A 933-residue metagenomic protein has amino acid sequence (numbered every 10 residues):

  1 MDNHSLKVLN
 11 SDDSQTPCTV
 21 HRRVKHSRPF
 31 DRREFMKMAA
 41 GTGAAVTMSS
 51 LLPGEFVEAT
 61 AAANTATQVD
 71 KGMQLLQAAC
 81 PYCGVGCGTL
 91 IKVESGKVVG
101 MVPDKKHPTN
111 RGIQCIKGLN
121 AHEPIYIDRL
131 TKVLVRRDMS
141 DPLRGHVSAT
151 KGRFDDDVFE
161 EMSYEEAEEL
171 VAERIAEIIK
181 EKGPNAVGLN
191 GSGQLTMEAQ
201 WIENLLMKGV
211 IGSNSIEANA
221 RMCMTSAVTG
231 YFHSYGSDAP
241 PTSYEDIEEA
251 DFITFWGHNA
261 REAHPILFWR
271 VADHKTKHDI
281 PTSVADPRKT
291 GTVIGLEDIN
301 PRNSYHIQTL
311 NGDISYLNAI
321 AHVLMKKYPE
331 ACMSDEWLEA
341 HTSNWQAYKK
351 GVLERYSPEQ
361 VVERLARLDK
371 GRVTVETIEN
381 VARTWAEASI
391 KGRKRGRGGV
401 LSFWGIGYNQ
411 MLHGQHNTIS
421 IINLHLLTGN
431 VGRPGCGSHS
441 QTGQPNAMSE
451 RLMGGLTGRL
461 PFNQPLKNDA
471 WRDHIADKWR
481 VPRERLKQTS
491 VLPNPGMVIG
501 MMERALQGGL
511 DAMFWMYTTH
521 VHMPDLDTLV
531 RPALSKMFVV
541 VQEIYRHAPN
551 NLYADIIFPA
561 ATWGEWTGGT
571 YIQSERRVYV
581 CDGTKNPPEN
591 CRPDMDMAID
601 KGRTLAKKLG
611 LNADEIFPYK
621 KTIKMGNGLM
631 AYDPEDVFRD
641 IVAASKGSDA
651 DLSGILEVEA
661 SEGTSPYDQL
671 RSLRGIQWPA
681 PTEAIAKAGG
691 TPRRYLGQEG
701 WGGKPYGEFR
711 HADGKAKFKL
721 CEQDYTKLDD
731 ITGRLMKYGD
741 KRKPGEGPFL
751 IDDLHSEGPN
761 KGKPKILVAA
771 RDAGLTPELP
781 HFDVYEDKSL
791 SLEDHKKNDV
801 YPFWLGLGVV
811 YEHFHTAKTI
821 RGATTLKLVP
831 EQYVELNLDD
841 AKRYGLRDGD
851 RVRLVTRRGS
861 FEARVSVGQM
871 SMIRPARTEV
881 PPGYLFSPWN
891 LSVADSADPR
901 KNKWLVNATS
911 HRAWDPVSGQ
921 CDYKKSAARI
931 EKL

Functional and structural regions predicted by a protein language model:
D2-E330, A340-N344, E484, D600-R603 (+7 more regions): N-terminal export/assembly segments and adjacent metallocofactor-ligating motifs of anaerobic energy-metabolism
H4-K7, S14-T19, W201-V271, H278-A285 (+5 more regions): Extended redox/cofactor-interaction regions of prokaryotic respiratory oxidoreductases
L143-E166, K327-V375, L466-L486, T584-T732 (+3 more regions): N-terminal leader/propeptide and maturation segments of large enzyme subunits in energy/redox metabolism and hydrolases
E168-V187, S243-D251, E379-L401, M501-D511: Glycine-rich phosphate/diphosphate-binding loops that line cofactor/substrate pockets in enzymes
G188-T196, R367, W404-L412, Q444 (+1 more regions): Conserved short loop/turn motifs at secondary-structure junctions
Y244, G564-P587, A598, G602: Glycine/threonine-rich phosphate-binding loop and adjacent beta-strand/alpha-helix elements that clamp
P301-Q308, P559, R576-P588: Short beta-alpha connecting loops at secondary-structure transitions that line or flank enzyme active sites
D594-A660, N760, K765, T816 (+1 more regions): Long, contiguous, secondary-structure-rich segments that constitute the structural scaffold of globular domains
